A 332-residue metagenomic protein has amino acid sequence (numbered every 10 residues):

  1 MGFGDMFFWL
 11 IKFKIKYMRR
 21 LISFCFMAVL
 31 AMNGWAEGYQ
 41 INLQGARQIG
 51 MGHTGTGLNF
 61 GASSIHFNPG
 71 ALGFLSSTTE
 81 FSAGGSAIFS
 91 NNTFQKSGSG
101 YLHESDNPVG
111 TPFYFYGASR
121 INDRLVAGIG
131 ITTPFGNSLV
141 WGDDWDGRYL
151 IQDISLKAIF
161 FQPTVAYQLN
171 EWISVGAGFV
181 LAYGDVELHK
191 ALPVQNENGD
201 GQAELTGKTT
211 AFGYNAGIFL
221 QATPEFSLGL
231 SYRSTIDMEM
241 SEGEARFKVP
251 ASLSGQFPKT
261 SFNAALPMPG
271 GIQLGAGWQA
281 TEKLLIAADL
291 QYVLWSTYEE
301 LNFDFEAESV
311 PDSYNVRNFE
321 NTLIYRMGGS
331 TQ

Functional and structural regions predicted by a protein language model:
M1-R19: N-terminal secretory signal peptides that target proteins for export/translocation
R19-M27: Sec-dependent signal peptide recognition, specifically the positively charged N-region followed immediately by
A28-V29, S77: Repetitive helical segments and hydrophobic/amphipathic motifs
A31-N33: N-terminal signal peptide c-region/cleavage motif recognized by signal peptidases
E37-G52, S77, F94-E104, P108-Q332: Outer-membrane beta-barrel porins/channels
M51, I65-N68, A83: Short hydrophobic motif
H53-T56, F60, E80-N92, L102: Short strand-turn segments of transmembrane beta-barrel domains in outer membranes, especially the first one or two
T56-T78, G117-R124: Outer-membrane beta-barrel pore proteins
